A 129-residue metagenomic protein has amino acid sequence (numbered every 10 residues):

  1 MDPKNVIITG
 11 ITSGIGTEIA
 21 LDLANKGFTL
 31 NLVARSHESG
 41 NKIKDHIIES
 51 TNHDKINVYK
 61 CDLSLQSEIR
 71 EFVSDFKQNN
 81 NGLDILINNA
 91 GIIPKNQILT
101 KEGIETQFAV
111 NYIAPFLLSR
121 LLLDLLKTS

Functional and structural regions predicted by a protein language model:
N5, G10-G14: Conserved glycine-rich cofactor-binding loop
L23: Aromatic pocket-lining residues of Rossmann-like dinucleotide-binding sites
K26-K42: Conserved glycine-rich Rossmann-like NAD(P)H-binding loop of the short-chain dehydrogenase/reductase
H37, Y59-E71: The beta1-alpha1 cofactor-binding region of Rossmann-like NAD(H)/NADP(H)-dependent oxidoreductases
N79-N80, N96-Q97, L121-S129: A short helix-coil junction within the Rossmann-fold of NAD(P)-dependent oxidoreductases
N89-K95: Conserved NAD(P)H cofactor-binding loop of Rossmann-fold oxidoreductase domains
K95-A109: Short alpha-helical oligomerization interface
